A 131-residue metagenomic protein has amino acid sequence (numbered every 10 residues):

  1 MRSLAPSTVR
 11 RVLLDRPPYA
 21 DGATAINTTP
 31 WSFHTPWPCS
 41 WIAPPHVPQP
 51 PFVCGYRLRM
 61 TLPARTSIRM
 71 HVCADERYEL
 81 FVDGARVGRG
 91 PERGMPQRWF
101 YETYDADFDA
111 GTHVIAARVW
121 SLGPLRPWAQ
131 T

Functional and structural regions predicted by a protein language model:
R2-P48, A116-T131: An acidic-aromatic loop/edge-strand motif
H46-V47, P51, G55-T131: Accessory beta-strand-rich segments of carbohydrate-active enzymes
